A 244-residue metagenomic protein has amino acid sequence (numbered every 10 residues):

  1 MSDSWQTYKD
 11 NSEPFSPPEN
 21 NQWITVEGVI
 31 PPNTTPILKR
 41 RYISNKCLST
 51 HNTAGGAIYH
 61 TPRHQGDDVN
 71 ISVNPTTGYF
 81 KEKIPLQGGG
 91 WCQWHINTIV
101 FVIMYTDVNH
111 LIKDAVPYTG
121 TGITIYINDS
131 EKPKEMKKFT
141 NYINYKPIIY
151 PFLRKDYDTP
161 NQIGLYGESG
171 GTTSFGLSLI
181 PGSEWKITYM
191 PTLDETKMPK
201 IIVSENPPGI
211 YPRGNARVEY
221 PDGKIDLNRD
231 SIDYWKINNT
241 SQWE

Functional and structural regions predicted by a protein language model:
S4-T25, P32-N33, R40, R229-I232 (+1 more regions): Beta-strand-rich domain onsets/edges
F15-P17, N21, V29-P31, Q87-N97: Short, surface-exposed loop and linker segments with low hydrophobicity and enrichment for Pro/Ser/Thr
N20-I24, T34-P36, G78, N97 (+2 more regions): Residues at beta-strand starts and edge strands
V26-E27, V69, T172-G176: Intrinsically disordered, low-complexity boundary segments flanking structured domains
E27-P31, R41, S72-T76, K83-Q87 (+5 more regions): A structural detector for beta-sheet-dominated domains
P36-P151: Structured domain cores in non-transmembrane regions
G122-E244: A eukaryote-biased signal for long
